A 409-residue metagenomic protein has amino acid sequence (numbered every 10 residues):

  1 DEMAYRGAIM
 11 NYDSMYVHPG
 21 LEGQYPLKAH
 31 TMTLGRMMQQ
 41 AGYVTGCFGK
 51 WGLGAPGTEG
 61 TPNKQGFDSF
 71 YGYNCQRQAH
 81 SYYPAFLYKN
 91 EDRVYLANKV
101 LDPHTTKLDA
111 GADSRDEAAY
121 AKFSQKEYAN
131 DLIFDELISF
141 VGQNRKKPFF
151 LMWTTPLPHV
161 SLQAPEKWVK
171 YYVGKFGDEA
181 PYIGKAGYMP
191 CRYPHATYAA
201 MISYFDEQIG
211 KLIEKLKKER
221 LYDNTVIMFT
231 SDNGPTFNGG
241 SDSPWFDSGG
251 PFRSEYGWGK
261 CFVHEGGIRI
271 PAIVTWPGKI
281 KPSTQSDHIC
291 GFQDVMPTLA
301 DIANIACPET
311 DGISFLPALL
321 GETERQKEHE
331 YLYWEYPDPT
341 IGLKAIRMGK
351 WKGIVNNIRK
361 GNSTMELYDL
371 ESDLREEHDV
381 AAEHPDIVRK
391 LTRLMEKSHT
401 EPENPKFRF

Functional and structural regions predicted by a protein language model:
D1-G46, G57, A79-H80, R93 (+1 more regions): Active-site segment of extracytoplasmic enzymes that catalyze sulfate/phosphate-ester chemistry
Y5-M10, G57-N63, H80-A85, A97-K99 (+3 more regions): Short, solvent-exposed loop/turn and secondary-structure capping segments
R6-P19, V94-A119, W168-A196, F246: Aromatic- and acidic-residue-enriched carbohydrate-binding clefts of CAZyme catalytic domains
N11, L21-M32, Y95, D102-P103 (+9 more regions): A short beta-strand-to-alpha-helix junction
M38, K50, A121, L137 (+5 more regions): A short aromatic-rich beta-strand->coil structural motif
A55-G72, R77-H80, A85, F123 (+6 more regions): Active-site regions of oxyanion-processing enzymes, predominantly non-cytosolic
G60, Q65-A79, P235-E265, K279-T284 (+2 more regions): C-terminal cap/loop subdomain of S1 sulfatases and analogous C-terminal strand-loop tails that border
F149-T155, M201-S241: Metal-dependent active-site segment of extracytoplasmic phospho-/sulfohydrolases and closely related
